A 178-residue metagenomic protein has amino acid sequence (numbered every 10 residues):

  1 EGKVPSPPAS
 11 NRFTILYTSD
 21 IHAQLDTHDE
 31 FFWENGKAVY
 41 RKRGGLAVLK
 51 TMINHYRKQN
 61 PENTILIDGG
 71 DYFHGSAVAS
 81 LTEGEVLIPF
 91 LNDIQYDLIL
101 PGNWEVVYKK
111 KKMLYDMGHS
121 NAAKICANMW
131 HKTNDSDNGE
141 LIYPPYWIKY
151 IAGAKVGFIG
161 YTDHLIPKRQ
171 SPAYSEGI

Functional and structural regions predicted by a protein language model:
E1-I178: Acidic, metal/ion-coordinating pockets
